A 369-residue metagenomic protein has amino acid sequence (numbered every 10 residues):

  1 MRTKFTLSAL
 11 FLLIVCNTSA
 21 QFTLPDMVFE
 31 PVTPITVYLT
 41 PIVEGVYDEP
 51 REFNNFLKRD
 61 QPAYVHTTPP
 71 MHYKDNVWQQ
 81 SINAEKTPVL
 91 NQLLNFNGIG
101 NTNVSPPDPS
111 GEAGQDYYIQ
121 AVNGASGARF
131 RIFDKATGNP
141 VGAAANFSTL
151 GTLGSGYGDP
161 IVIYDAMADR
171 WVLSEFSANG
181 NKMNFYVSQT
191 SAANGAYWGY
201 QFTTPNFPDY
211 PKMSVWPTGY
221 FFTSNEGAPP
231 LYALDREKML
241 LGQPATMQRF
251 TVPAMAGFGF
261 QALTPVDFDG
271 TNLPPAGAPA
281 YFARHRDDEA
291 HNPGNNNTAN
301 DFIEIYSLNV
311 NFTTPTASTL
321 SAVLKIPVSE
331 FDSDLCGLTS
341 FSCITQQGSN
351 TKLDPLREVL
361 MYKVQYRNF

Functional and structural regions predicted by a protein language model:
M1-T23: Bacterial Sec-dependent N-terminal signal peptides
Q21-F369: C-terminal PAP-associated
